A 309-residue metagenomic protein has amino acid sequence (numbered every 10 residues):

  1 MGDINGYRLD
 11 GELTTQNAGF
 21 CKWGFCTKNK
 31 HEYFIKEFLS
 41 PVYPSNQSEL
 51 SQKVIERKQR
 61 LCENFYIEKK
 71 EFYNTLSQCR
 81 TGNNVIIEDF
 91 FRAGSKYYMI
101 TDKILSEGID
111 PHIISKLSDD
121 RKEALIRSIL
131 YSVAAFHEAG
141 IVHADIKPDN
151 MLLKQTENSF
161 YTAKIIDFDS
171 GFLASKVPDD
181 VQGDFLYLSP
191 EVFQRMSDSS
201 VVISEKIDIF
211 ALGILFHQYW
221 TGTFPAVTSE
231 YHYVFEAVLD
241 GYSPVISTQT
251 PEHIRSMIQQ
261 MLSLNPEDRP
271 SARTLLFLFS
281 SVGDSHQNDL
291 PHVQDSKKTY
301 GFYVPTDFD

Functional and structural regions predicted by a protein language model:
K22-K70, N74: ATP-binding glycine-rich loop module of kinase domains
I86-Y97: Short beta-strand micro-motifs within the conserved protein kinase catalytic domain, predominantly in the N-lobe
L125-I126: Activation segment signature within eukaryotic-like protein kinase domains
F136-K154: Catalytic-loop of the protein kinase fold
Q249-L264: Conserved C-terminal C-lobe helix
L262-T274: A conserved short helix/loop substructure at the end of the activation segment of eukaryotic-like protein kinase domains
S285-D309: Regulatory extensions appended to serine/threonine kinase catalytic cores
